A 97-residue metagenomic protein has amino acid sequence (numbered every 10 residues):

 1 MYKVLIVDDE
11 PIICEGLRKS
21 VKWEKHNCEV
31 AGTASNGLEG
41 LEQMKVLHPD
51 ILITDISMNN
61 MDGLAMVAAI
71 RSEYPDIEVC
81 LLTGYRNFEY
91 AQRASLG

Functional and structural regions predicted by a protein language model:
Y2-I13, L17-R18: Conserved acidic segment of CheY-like receiver
V7-D8, A34, L52: Conserved sequence signature across two-component system core domains
W23-N27, E73-P75: Short helix-capping segments at alpha-helix termini
K25-V30, L47: A generic structural motif
V30-A31, V79: Hydrophobic/aromatic residues located in beta-strands of well-ordered beta-sheets within soluble catalytic
A31-L38: Conserved Asp/Asn-Gly motif in the active-site loop of CheY-like receiver
L41-G97: CheY-like receiver
